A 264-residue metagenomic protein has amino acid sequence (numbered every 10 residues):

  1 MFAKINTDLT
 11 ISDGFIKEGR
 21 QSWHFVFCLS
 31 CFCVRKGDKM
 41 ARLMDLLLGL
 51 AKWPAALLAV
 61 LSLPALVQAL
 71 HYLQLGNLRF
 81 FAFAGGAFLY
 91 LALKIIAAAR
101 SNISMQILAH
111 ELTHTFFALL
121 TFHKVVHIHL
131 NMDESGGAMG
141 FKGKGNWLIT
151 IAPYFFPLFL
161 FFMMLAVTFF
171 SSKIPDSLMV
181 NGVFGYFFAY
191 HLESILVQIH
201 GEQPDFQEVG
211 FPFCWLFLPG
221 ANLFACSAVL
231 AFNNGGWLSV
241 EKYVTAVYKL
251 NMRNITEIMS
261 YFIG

Functional and structural regions predicted by a protein language model:
K4-Q21, F25, S30-C33: Short, low-complexity, charge-dense intrinsically disordered segments
C31-R42: Short, Lys/Arg-rich, polar N-terminal cytosolic tail immediately upstream of the first transmembrane signal-anchor
A41-G76, A84-G85, N131-G264: Metalloprotease/metallohydrolase-associated module, dominated by Zn2+-dependent proteases
F88-R100, I195-Q198: Canonical alpha-helical transmembrane segments
L93-L108, N146: Short pre-active-site segment immediately N-terminal to the catalytic Zn-binding motif
Q106-L119: Active-site recognition of the HExxH zinc-binding catalytic motif
L119-V125: Transmembrane alpha-helix/helix-exit interface in multi-pass inner-membrane proteins
